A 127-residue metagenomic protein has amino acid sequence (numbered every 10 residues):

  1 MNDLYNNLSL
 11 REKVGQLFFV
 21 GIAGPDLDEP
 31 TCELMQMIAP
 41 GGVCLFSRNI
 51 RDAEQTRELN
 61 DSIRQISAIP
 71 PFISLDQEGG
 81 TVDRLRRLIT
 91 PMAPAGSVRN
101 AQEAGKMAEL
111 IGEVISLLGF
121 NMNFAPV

Functional and structural regions predicted by a protein language model:
N2-D26: Boundary/entry segment of secreted carbohydrate-active catalytic domains
N6, P30-T31, N60: A generic local structural motif
E12, P25-A39: N-terminal glycine-rich anion-binding loops that anchor highly charged ligand groups
I22-L27, E103, M107: Short secondary-structure boundary/capping elements
M37-V127: Enzymes and membrane/adaptor proteins characterized by extended Gly/Ser/Thr/Asp/Glu-rich, aromatic-dotted
